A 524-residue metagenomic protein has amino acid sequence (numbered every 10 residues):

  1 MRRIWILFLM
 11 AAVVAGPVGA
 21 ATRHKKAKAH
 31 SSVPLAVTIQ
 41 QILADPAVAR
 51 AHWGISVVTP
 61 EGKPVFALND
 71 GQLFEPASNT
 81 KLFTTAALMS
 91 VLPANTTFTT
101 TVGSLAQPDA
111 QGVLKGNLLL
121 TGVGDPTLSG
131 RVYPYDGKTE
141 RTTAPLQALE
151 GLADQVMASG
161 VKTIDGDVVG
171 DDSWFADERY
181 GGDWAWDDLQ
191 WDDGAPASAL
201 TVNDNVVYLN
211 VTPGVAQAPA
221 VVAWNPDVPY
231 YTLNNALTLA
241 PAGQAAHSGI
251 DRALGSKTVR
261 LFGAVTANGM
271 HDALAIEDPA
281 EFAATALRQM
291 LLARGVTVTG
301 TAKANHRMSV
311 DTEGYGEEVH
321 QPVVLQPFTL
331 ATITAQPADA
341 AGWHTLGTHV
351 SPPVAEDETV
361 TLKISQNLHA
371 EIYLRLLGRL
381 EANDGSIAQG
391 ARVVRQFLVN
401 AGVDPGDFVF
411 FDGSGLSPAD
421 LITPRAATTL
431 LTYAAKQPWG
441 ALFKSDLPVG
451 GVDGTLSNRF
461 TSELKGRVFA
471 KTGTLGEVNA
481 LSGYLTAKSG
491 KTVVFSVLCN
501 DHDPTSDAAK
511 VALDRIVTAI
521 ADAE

Functional and structural regions predicted by a protein language model:
M1-I4: Positively charged n-region of N-terminal signal peptides that target proteins for export
L7-A15: Bacterial N-terminal signal peptides
G16-A20: Sec/Tat signal peptide C-region and signal peptidase I cleavage site
A21-A44, S90-P405, V511, D522-A523: Conserved serine DD-peptidase/penicillin-binding transpeptidase domain and beta-lactam-recognizing active-site
A44-L68, K303: A short, well-structured edge-of-sheet supersecondary motif
G62, K81-L88, V168, L200 (+5 more regions): Residue-level preference for non-acidic, small/hydrophobic
V65-A67, Q147, V156, I364-N367 (+1 more regions): Small-residue-rich helix-loop
A67-A87: Short active-site loop at a secondary-structure junction that contains or immediately precedes the catalytic residue(s)
